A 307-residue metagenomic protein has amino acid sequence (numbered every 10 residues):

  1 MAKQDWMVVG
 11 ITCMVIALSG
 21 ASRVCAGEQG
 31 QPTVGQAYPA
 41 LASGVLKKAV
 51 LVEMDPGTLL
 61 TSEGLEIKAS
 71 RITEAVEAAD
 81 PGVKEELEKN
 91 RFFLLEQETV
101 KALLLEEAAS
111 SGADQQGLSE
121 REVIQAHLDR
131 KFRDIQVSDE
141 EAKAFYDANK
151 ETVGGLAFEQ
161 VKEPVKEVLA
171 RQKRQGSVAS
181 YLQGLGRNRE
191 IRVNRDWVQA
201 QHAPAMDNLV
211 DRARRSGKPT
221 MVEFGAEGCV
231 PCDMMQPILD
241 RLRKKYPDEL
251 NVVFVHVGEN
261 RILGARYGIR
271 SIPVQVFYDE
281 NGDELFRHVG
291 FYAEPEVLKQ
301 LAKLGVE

Functional and structural regions predicted by a protein language model:
M1-K89, A148, I191, D207 (+3 more regions): Short, low-structural-confidence N-terminal segments
A26-L51, T152-S216: A C-terminal, polar beta->alpha supersecondary segment
G57, L87-K143, E151-R192: Solvent-exposed, amphipathic alpha-helical "stalk/arm" or coiled-coil-like segments used as scaffolds
G217-T220, F224-G228, S271: Short pre-active-site segment immediately N-terminal to redox-active cysteine/selenocysteine motifs in thiol-based
F224, R243, D248-R261: Thiol-based oxidoreductase modules, predominantly thioredoxin-like and allied folds used for disulfide exchange
D233-K245: Typically the conserved alpha-helix immediately C-terminal to a functionally engaged Cys/Sec in thioredoxin-like
G268-V276: Structural micro-motif
D279-E307: Non-catalytic, surface beta->alpha helical segment in thiol-disulfide oxidoreductase systems
